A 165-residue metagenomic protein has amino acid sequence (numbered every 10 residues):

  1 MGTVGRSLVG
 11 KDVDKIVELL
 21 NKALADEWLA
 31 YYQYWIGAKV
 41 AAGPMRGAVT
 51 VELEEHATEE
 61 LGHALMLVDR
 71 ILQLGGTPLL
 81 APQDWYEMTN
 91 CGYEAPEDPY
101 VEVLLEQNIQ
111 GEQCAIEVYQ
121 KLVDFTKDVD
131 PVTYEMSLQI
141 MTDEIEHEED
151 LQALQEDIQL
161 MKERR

Functional and structural regions predicted by a protein language model:
M1-R165: Iron-associated oxidoreductase/ferritin-like identity signal
